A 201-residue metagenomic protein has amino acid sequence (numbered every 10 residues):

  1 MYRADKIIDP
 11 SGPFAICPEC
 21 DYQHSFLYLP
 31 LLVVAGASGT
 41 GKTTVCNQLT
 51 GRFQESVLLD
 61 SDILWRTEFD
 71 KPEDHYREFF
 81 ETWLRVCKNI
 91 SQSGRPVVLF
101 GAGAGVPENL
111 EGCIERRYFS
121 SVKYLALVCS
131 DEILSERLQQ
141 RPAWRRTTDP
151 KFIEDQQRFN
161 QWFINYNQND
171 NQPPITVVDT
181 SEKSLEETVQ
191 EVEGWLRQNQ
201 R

Functional and structural regions predicted by a protein language model:
M1-P30: Cys/His-rich short segments
V34: Hydrophobic anchor at the beta1->P-loop junction of P-loop NTPases
S38: The conserved Walker
G41: Conserved glycine(s) of the Walker
T44-K88: Conserved substrate/cofactor phosphate-moiety recognition/catalytic segment in nucleotide-dependent phosphotransferases
E78-S121: Glycine-rich phosphate-binding loop used to anchor ATP phosphates in small-molecule kinases, encompassing both
Y118-Q140: Conserved phosphate-donor/acceptor-positioning beta-strand/loop module used by diverse small-molecule
W144-E191: Small-molecule kinase domains that catalyze NTP-dependent phosphoryl transfer to phosphate-bearing small molecules
